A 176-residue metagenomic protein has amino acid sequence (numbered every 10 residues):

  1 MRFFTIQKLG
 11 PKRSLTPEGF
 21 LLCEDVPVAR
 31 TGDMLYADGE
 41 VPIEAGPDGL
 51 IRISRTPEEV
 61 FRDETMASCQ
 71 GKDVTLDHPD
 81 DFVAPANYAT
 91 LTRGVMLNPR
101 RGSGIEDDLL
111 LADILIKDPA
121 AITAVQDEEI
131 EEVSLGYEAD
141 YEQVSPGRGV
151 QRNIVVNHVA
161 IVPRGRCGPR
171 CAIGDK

Functional and structural regions predicted by a protein language model:
M1-A67: Polar/acidic, low-complexity leader/linker segments enriched in S/T/G and N/D
K12, A29-D33, T56, P79-D81 (+3 more regions): Generic structural motif
L22-C23, V28-D38, P42, D80-P85 (+2 more regions): Short, surface-exposed beta-strand/loop "edge" segments at domain boundaries and coil↔beta transitions
I43, I51-I53, V60-R62, S68-A84 (+2 more regions): Short conserved beta-strand and strand-loop elements enriched in small hydrophobics with frequent Asp/Gly
M66-S68, V125-Q126: Hydrophobic residues in alpha-helical segments
V83-R93: Extended, highly charged
G94-K176: Residue microenvironments linked to proteolytic maturation and disulfide-stabilized extracellular modules
